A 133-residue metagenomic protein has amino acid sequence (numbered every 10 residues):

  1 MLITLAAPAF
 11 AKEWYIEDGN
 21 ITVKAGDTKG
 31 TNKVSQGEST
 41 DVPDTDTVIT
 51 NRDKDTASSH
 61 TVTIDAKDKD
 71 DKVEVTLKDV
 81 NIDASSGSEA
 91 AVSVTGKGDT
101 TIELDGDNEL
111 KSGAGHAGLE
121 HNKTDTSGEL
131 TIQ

Functional and structural regions predicted by a protein language model:
M1-T4: Bacterial N-terminal signal peptides
A7-Q133: A composition-driven surface/loop motif
